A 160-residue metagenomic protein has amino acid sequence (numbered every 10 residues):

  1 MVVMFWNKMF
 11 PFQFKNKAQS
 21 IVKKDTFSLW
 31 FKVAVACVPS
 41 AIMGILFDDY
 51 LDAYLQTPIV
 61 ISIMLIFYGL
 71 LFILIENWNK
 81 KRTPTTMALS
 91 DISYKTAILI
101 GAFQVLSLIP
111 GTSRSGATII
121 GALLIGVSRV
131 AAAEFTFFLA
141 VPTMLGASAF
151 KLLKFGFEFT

Functional and structural regions predicted by a protein language model:
M1-T160: Multi-pass membrane proteins that catalyze or facilitate reactions on polyprenyl-/lipid-phosphate substrates and their
